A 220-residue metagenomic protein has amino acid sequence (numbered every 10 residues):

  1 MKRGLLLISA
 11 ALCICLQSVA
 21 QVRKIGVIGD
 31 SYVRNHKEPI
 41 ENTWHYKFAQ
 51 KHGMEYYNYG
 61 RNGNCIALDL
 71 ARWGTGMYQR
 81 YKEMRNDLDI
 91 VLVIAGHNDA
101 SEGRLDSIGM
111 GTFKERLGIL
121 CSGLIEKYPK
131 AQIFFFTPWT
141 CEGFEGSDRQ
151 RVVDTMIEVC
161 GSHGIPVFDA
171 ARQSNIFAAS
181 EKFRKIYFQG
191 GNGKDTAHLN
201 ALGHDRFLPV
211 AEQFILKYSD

Functional and structural regions predicted by a protein language model:
M1-V22: Bacterial Sec-dependent N-terminal signal peptides
V22-V27, Y32-E115: Conserved SGNH/GDSL esterase-like catalytic core that processes O-acyl groups on lipids and polysaccharides
E55-Y57, Q132, G164-P166: Conserved beta-strand segments of alpha/beta enzyme cores
R61, H97, P138, A170-R172: Active-site loop/turn elements of alpha/beta-hydrolase fold enzymes, especially the short glycine-/histidine-rich
H97-N98, G123-D154: Active-site segments of SGNH/GDSL-like serine hydrolases that catalyze O-acetyl group transfer/hydrolysis on lipids
G109-G118, R149-V153: Charged helix-capping and loop-helix junction motifs
T140-D220: Catalytic His-Asp segment of secreted/periplasmic serine-dependent ester chemistry enzymes
